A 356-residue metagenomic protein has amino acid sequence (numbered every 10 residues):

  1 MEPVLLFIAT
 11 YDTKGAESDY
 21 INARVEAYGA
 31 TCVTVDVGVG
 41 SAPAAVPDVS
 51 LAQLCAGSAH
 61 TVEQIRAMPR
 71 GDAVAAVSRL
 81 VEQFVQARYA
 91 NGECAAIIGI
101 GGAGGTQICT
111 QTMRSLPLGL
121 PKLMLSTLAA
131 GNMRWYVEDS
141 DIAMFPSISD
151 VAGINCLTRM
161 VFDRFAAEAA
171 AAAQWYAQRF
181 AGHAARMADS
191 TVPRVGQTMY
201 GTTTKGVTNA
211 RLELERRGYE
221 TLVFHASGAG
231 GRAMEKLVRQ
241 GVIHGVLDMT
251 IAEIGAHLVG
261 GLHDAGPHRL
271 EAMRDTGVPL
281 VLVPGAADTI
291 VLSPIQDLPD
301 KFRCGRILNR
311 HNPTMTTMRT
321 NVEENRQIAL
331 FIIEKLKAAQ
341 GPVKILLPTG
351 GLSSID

Functional and structural regions predicted by a protein language model:
M1-S41, A96, T106-S115, G119-S126: N-terminal phosphate-binding or glycine-rich loops at protein starts, especially the Walker A/P-loop of NTPases
V4, T13-D19, R24-V33, G261-L280 (+1 more regions): C-terminal non-catalytic interaction/assembly regions of soluble proteins
T10-A16, A95-C109, Q197-V207, S227-A229 (+3 more regions): Gly/Ser/Thr-rich loops at beta-strand to alpha-helix junctions that form or flank small-molecule/cofactor-binding
K14-Y28, V33-A52, D189-G228, K236-Q240: Glycine-rich phosphate/diphosphate-binding loop of Rossmann-like nucleotide-binding domains
A45-N91: Phosphate/nucleotide-donor binding subsite
I65-P69, N132-T202, Q327: Cap/lid and interdomain-hinge subdomains that line or gate substrate/regulatory clefts in soluble alpha/beta enzymes
A96, I108-V137, P146, L222-A226 (+1 more regions): Short, acidic/small-residue loops that bind anionic groups at enzyme active sites
E215-R269: Acidic, glycine-rich loop-and-beta core segments that form the ion-binding/anion-interacting portion of active sites
